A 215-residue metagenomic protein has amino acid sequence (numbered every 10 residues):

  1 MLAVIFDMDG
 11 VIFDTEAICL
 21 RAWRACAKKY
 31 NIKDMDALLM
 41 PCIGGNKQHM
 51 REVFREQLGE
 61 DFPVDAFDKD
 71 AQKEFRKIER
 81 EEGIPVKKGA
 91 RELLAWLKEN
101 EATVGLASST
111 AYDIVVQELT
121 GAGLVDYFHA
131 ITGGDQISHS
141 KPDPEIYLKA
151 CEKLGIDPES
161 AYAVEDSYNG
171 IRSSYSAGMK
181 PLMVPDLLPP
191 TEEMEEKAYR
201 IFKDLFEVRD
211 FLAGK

Functional and structural regions predicted by a protein language model:
M1-L2, A95-K98, A111-K215: Asp-based, Mg2+/Mn2+-dependent phosphohydrolase catalytic module
M1-M40: Active-site neighborhood of HAD-like aspartate-dependent phosphohydrolases
I12, V86, V104, H139 (+1 more regions): Conserved SAM-binding loop
I18, C42-N46, D70, P85-G89 (+4 more regions): Short beta->alpha linker loops
C26-A27, N46-D61, E118, A150-C151: Helix-loop "lid/cap" segments that line or gate small-molecule binding pockets
F54-E92, N100: Metal-dependent phosphoesterase signature
